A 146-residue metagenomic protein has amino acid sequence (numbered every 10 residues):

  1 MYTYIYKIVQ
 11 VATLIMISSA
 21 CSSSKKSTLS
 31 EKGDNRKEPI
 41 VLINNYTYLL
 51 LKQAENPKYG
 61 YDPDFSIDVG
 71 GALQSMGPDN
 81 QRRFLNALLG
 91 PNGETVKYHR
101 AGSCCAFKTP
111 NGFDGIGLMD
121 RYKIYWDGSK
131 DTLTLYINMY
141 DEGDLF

Functional and structural regions predicted by a protein language model:
M1-V9: Bacterial N-terminal signal peptides that target proteins for export
Y6, S24-K25: Generic cytosolic/nucleocytoplasmic N-terminal low-complexity/intrinsically disordered segments
Q10-L14: Hydrophobic helical h-region of N-terminal Sec-dependent signal peptides in bacterial secretory/periplasmic proteins
S19-A20: C-terminal motif of bacterial Sec signal peptides marking the signal peptidase cleavage site
K25-L118, G128-F146: N-terminal secretory-pathway/extracellular module detecting exported/lumenal segments and adjacent signal-anchor/first
